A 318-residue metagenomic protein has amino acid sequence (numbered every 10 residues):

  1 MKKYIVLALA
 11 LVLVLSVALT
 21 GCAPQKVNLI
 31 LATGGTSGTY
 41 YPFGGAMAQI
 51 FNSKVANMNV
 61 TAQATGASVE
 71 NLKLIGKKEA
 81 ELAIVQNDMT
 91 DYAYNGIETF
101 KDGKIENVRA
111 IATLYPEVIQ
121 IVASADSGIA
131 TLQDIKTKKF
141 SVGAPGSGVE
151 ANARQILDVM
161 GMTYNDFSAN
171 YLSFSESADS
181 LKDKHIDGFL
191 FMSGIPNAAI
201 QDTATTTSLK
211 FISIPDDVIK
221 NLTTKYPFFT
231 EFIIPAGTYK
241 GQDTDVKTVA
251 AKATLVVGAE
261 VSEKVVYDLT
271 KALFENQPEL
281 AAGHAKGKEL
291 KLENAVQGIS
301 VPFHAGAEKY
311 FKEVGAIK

Functional and structural regions predicted by a protein language model:
M1-L29: Short, low-complexity disordered leader/linker segments with a strong preference for bacterial N-terminal type II
K26-Y92, K101: N-terminal (or domain-start) structured segment
N28-K54, M58-N59, E117-D183, V301 (+1 more regions): Bilobed "Venus flytrap"/periplasmic-binding protein-like clamshell domains and structurally analogous long
A80-Y115, N197: Acidic, polar ligand-binding/catalytic clefts
N87-M89, I97-T99, S127, T163-T254 (+1 more regions): Pocket-lining segment of extracytoplasmic ligand-binding domains
A125-L132, V261-K264, I317: Short helix-loop capping/hinge motifs at secondary-structure junctions, enriched in acidic/polar residues
K138-Q155, F228-I299: Ligand-binding clefts/hinges and TM-proximal coupling segments of bilobed small-molecule sensing domains
L172, E176, K182-D183, S193-F211 (+2 more regions): An extracytoplasmic/periplasmic, membrane-proximal ligand-sensing/linker region
